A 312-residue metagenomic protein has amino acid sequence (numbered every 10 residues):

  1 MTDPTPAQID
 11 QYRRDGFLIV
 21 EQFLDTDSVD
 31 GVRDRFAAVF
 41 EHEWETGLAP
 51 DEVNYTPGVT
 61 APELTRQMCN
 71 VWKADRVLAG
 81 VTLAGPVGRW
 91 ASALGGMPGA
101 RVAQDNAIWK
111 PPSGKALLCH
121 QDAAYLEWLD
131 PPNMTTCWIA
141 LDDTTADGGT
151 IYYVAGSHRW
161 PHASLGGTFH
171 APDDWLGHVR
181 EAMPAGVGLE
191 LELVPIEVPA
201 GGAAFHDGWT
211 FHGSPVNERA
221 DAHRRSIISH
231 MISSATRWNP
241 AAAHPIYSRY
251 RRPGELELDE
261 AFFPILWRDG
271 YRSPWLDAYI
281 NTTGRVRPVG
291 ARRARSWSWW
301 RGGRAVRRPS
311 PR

Functional and structural regions predicted by a protein language model:
M1-R14, E21-C119, Y125-W128, G166 (+1 more regions): Non-heme Fe(II)-dependent double-stranded beta-helix
H42, A49-P50, L165-T168, A203-F205 (+1 more regions): Non-heme Fe(II)/2-oxoglutarate
D51, Q121-D122, H178-E192, D221-R224 (+1 more regions): Short, surface-exposed loop/helix-turn segments at secondary-structure junctions that function as lids/hinges flanking
N106, Q121-A123, I139-D143, A155: Short, structured patches in soluble enzyme cores that scaffold and shape functional sites
K115-Q121, D130, D147-Y153, H162-G166 (+1 more regions): A short secondary-structure junction signal
A123-Y125, M134, H212-E218: Glycine-rich phosphate/pyrophosphate-binding beta-alpha loops
W128-A146, E197-V198, F205, H230-S234: Short, conserved beta-strand element in jelly-roll/cupin
T144-F211: Double-stranded beta-helix
